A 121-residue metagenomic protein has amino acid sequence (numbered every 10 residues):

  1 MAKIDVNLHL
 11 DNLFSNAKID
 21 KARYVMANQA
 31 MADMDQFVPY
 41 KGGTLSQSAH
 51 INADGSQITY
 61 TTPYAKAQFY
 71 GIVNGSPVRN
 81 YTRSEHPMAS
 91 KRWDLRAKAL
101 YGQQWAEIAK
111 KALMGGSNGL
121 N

Functional and structural regions predicted by a protein language model:
M1-A67, V73-N121: Short, Lys/Arg-rich flexible segments
